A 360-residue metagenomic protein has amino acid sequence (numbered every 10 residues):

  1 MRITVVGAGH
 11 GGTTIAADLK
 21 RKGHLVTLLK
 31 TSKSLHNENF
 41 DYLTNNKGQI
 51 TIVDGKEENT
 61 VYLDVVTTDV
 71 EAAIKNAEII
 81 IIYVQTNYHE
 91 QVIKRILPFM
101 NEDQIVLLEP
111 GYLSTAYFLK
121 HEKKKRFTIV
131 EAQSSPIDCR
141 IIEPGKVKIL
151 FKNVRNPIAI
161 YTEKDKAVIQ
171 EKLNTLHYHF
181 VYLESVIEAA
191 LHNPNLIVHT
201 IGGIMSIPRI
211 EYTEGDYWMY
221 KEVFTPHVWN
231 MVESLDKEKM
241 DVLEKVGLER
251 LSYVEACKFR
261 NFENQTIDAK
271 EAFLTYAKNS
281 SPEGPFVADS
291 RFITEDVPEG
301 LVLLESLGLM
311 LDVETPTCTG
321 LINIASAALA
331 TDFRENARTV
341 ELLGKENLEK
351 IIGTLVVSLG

Functional and structural regions predicted by a protein language model:
M1-V53, A72: NAD(P)+-binding Rossmann beta1-loop-alpha1 motif at the extreme N-terminus of oxidoreductases
G7, K30, V84, P110 (+1 more regions): Short beta-strand/turn micro-motifs composed of small residues that flank or help shape donor/cofactor-binding pockets
E57-M100: Rossmann-like NAD(P)-binding element
T86-G145: Rossmann-like NAD(P)(H) cofactor-binding subdomain of soluble oxidoreductases
I142-F151, N195-G202: Short, surface-exposed amphipathic charged segments that create phosphate/polyanion-binding patches used for binding
P144-K164: Short beta-strand and adjoining strand-loop segment in the mid-core of the Rossmann-like NAD(P)-dependent dehydrogenase
P157-E255: Active-site-lining helix/loop region of Rossmann-like oxidoreductase modules
W229-G360: NAD(P)-dependent Rossmann-like dehydrogenase/reductase catalytic/cofactor-binding core
